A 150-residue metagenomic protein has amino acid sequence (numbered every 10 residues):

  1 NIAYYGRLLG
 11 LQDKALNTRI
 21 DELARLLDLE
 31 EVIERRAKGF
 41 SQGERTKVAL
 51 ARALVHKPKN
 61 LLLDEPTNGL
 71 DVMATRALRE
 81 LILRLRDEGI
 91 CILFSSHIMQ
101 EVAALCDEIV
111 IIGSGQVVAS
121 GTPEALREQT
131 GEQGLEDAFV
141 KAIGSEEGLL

Functional and structural regions predicted by a protein language model:
A3, R7-G10, K14-V32: Conserved ABC ATPase "signature" region
R36-F40: Conserved ABC ATPase signature
L50: Hydrophobic anchor residue at the start of the ABC signature
K57: Conserved catalytic motifs of ABC-family nucleotide-binding domains
L61-D64: Catalytic Walker B motif of ABC-type/P-loop ATPase nucleotide-binding domains
S120-G121: ABC ATPase "signature
